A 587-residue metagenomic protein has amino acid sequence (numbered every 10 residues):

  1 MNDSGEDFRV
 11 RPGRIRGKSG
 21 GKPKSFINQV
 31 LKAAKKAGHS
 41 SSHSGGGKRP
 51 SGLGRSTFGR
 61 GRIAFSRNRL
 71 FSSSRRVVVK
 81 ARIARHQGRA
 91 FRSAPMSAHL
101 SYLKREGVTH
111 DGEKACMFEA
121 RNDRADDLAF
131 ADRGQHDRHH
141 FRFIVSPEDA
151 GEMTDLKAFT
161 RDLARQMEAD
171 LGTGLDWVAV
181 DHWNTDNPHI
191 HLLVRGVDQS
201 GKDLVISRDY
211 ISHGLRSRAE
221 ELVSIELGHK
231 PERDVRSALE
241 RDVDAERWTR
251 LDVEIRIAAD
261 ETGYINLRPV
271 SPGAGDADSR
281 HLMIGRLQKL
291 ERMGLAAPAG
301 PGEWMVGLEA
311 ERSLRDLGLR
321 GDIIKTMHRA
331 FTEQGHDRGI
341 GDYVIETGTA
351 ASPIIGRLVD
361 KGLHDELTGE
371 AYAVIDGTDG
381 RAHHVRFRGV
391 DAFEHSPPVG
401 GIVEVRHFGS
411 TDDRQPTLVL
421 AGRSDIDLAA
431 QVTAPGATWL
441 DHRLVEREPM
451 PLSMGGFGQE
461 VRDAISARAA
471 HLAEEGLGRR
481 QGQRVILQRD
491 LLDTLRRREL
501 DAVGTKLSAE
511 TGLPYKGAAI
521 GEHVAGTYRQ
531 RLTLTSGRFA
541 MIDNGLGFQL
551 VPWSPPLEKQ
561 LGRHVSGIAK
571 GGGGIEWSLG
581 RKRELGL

Functional and structural regions predicted by a protein language model:
M1-P188, L193-L587: N-terminal nicking endonuclease/strand-transfer module with a His-rich metal-binding environment and a catalytic Tyr
